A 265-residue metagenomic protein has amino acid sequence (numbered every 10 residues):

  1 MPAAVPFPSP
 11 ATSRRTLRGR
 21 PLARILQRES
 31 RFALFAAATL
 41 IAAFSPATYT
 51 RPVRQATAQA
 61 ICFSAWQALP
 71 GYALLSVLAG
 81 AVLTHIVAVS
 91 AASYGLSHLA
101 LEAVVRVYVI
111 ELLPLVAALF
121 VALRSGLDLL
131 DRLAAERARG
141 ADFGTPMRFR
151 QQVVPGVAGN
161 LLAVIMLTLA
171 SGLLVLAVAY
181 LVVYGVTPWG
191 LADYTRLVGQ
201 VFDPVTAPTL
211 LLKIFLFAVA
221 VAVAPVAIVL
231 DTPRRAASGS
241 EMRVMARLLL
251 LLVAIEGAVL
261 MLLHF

Functional and structural regions predicted by a protein language model:
A11-T57: Short, membrane-interfacial amphipathic segments enriched in basic
A65, L69, A73, F149-L174 (+1 more regions): Selective transmembrane-helix segments that form parts of the transport pathway or gating/packing helices in multipass
A68-V89, L251-A258: Hydrophobic alpha-helical transmembrane segments of multi-pass membrane transport/permease proteins
A73, S90-L129: Membrane-embedded or membrane-proximal helical elements that form or frame transporter/channel pores
H85, V89, L119-A135, A222 (+1 more regions): Short helix-terminus and kink motifs of transmembrane alpha helices, predominantly at the cytoplasmic interface
I86-V109, A170-F215, V219, V223-R243 (+1 more regions): Membrane-interfacial helix-loop-helix connectors in multipass membrane proteins
D131-V157, A237: Short cytoplasmic-facing helical segments at TM-TM junctions of multi-pass membrane proteins
A237, E241-M261: Final/C-terminal transmembrane alpha-helix of multipass membrane proteins
